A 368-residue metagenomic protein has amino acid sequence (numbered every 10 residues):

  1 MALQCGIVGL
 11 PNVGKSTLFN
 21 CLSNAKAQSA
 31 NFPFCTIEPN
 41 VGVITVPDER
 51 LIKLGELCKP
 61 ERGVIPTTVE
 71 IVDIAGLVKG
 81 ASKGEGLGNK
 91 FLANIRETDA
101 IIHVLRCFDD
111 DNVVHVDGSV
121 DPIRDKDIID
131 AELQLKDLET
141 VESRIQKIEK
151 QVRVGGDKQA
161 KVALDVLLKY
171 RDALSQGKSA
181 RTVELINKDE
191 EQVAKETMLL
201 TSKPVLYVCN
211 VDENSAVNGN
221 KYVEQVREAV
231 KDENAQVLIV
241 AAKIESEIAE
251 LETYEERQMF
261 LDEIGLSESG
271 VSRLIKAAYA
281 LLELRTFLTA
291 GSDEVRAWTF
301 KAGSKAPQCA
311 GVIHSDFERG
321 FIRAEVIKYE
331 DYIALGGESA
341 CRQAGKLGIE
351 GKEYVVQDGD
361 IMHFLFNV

Functional and structural regions predicted by a protein language model:
M1-V114, I123, E142, I148: Conserved G1/Walker A P-loop phosphate-binding module
A2-V8, V13, F19, K147-V355 (+1 more regions): C-terminal-of-GTPase-core extension/linker across diverse P-loop GTPases
N24-A25, R50-L51, G76-V78, R106-N112 (+6 more regions): Conserved nucleotide-binding/hydrolysis micro-motifs of P-loop NTPases
A30-N31, V113-D117, G219-K221, L251: Short amphipathic alpha-helical segments
F34, D48-L51, I65-I71, E85-D99 (+9 more regions): Amphipathic alpha-helical transducer elements in NTP-driven molecular machines
L77-K83, G118-L133, V152-K158, G265: Flexible beta-alpha connector loops of hexameric P-loop NTPases
K90, R96, A100-H103, F108-K136 (+3 more regions): Switch/coupling subdomain of P-loop NTPase systems
E97, Q357-D358: Short, flexible surface segments
